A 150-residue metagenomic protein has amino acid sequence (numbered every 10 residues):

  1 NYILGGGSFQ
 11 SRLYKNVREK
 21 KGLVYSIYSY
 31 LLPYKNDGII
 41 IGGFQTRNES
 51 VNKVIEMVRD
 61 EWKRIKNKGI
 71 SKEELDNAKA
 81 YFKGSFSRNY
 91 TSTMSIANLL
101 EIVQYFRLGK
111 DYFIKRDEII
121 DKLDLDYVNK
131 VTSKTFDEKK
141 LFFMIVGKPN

Functional and structural regions predicted by a protein language model:
N1-Q10, I119: His/Glu-based metal-binding/catalytic segments typifying zinc-dependent metallopeptidases
Y14-N67, K72-K122, E138-G147: M16 family metallopeptidases and their MPP-like homologs
D124-K130: A short, acidic, amphipathic alpha-helical segment used as a generic capping/interface helix at domain edges
V131-T135: Short proline/glycine-enriched turn/loop segments at secondary-structure junctions
